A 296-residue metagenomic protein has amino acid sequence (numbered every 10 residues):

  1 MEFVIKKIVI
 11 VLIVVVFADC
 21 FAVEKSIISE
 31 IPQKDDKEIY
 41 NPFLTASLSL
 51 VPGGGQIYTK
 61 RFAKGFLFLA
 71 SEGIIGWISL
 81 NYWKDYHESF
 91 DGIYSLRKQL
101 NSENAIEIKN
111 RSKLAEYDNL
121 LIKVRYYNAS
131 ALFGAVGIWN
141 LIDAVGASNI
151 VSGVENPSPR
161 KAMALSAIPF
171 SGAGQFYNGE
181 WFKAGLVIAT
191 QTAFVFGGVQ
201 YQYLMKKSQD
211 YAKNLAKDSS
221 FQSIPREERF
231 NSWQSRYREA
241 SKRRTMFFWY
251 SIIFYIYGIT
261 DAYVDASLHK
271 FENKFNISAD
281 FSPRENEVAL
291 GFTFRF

Functional and structural regions predicted by a protein language model:
V4-I5, V9-V51, I57-K64, K123-F296: Replace "edges of transmembrane helices
A70-S71: Long, low-complexity intrinsically disordered regions
I75-G76, N81: Glycine- and aromatic-enriched membrane insertion/assembly motifs of diderm outer-membrane and organelle channel
W83-K123, K207-S235: A subset of solvent-exposed loop/turn segments in beta-rich extracellular surface proteins, enriched in glycine
